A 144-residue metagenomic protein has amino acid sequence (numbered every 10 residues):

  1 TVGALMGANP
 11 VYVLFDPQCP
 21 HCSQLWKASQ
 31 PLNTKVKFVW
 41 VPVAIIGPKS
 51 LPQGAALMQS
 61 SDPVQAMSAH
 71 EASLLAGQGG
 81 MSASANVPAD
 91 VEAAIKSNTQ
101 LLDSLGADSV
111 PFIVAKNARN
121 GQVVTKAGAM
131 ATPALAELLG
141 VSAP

Functional and structural regions predicted by a protein language model:
T1, W26, T99-Q100: A generic local structural motif
T1-G7: Short beta-strand-to-loop junctions in surface cap/lid or active-site-entrance loops
G7-N9, V13-V87, D103, D108: Structural alpha/beta surface segment adjacent to cysteine/selenocysteine redox centers across thiol/disulfide enzymes
G77-P144: C-terminal cap of thioredoxin/glutaredoxin-like
